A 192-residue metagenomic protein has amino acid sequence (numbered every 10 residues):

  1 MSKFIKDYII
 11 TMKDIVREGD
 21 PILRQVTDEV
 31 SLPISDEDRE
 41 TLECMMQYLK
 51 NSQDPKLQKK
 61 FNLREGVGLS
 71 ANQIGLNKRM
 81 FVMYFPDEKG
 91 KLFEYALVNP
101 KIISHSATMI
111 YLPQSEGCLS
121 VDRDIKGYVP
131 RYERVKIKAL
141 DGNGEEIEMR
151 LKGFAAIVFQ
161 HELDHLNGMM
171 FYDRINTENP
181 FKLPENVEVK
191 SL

Functional and structural regions predicted by a protein language model:
M1-L192: Positively charged
